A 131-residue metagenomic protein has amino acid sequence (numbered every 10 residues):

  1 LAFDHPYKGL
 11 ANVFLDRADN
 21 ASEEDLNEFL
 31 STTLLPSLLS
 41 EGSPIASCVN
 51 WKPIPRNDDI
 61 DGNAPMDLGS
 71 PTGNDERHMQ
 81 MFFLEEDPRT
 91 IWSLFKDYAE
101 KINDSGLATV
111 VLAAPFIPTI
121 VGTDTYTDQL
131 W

Functional and structural regions predicted by a protein language model:
L1-W131: Macromolecular interaction modules
